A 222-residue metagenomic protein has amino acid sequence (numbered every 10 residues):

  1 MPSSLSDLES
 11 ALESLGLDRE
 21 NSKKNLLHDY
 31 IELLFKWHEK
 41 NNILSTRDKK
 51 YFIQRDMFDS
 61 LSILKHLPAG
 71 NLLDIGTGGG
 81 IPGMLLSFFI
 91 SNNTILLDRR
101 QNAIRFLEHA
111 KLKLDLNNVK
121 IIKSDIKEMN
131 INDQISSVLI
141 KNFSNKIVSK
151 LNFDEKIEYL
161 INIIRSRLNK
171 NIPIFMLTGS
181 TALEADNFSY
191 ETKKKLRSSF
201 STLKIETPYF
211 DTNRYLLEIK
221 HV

Functional and structural regions predicted by a protein language model:
M1-S22, N132, Y190-R197, K220-V222: Short, Lys/Arg-enriched, disordered terminal segments
D7-A69, H109-N117: Class I SAM-dependent transferase core
S60, I75, R99-R100: Generic detector of well-ordered alpha-helical packing
L67, I90, S166-K170: A generic alpha-to-beta junction signature in SAM-dependent methyltransferases
A69-G78: Conserved class I S-adenosyl-L-methionine
G79-S91: Conserved SAM-binding loop of SAM-dependent methyltransferases across substrates and taxa, primarily the Class I
N93-D98: Conserved SAM-binding motif I beta-strand of class I
R99-V222: S-adenosylmethionine
